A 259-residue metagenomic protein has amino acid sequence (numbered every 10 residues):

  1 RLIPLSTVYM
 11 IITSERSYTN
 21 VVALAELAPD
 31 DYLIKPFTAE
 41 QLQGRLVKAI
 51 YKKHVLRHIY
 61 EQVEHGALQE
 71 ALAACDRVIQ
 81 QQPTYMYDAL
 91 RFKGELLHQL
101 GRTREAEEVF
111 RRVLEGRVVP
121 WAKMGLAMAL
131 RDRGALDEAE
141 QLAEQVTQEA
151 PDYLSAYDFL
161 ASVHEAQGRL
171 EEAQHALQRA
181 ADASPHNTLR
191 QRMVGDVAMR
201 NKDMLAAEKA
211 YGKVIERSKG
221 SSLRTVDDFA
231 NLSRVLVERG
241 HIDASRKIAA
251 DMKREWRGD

Functional and structural regions predicted by a protein language model:
P4-Y18: A short, hydrophobic beta-strand element within the central beta-sheet of small alpha/beta folds
A23-D30: As written
K35-P36: A Lys-centered signature of the CheY-like receiver
L42-K53: Receiver (REC) domain switch/output surface
K53-Q99, E108, G125: Alpha-helical segment of the N-proximal tetratricopeptide repeat
E64-H65, L100, Q167, N201: Charged, alpha-helical scaffolding/interaction elements associated with membrane systems
E107-D259: Flexible loop/N-cap segments at domain edges
